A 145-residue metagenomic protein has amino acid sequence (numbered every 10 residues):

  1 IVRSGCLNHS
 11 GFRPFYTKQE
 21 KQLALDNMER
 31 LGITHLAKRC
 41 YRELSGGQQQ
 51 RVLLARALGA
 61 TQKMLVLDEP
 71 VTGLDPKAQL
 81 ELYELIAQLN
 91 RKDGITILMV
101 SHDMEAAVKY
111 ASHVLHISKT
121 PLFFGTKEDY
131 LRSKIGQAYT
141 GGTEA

Functional and structural regions predicted by a protein language model:
R3, K18-L36: Conserved ABC ATPase "signature" region
C40-L44, Q48: Conserved ABC ATPase signature
L54: Hydrophobic anchor residue at the start of the ABC signature
L65-D68: Catalytic Walker B motif of ABC-type/P-loop ATPase nucleotide-binding domains
P76-A78: Helix N-cap at the start of a conserved alpha-helix in ABC-type nucleotide-binding domains
S101-H102: H-loop/switch region of ABC-family ATPase nucleotide-binding domains
V114-T126: H-loop (His-switch) and adjacent beta-strand-loop-beta switch element of ABC-type ATPase nucleotide-binding domains
